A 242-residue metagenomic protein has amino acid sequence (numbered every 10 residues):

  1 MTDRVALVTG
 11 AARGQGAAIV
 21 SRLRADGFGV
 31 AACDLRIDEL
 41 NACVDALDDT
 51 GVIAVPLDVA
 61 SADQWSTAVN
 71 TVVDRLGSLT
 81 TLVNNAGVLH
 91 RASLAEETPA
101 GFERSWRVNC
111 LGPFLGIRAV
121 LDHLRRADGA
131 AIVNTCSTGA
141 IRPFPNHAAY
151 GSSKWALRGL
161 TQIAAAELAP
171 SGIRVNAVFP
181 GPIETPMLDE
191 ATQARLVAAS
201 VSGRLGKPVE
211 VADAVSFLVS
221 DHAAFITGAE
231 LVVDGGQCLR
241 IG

Functional and structural regions predicted by a protein language model:
T2-V30: Canonical Rossmann dinucleotide-binding motif of NAD(H)/NADP(H)-dependent dehydrogenases/reductases, specifically
S93-A95, G101-E103, L196: Substrate-binding pocket helix/loop in short-chain dehydrogenase/reductase
I117, S153, T161: Active-site helix of classical SDR
D122, A166-E167, A224: Alpha-helical segment proximal to the catalytic Tyr-Lys
S137: Residue(s) in the substrate-gating loop at a strand-loop-helix junction that position the organic substrate next
R142, S216, T227-G242: Short C-terminal tail/terminal secondary-structure segment of NAD(P)H-dependent dehydrogenase/reductase domains
A169, R174, I226-G228: Short, small/polar-rich loop/turn modules that mediate ligand/substrate recognition or access, typified
